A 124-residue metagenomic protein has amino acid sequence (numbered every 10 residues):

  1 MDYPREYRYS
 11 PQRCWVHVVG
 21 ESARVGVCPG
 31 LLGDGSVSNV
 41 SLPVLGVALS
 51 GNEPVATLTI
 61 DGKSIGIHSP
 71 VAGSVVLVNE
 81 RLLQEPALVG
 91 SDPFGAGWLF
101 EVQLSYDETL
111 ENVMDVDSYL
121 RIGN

Functional and structural regions predicted by a protein language model:
M1-T57, A87, S91-N124: Acidic, low-complexity mobile loops and tails
R13, G46, S69-L77: Generic structural motif
S36, H68-S69: Short glycine/proline-enriched turns and hinge-like loops at secondary-structure junctions
T57-H68, E85-L88: Short, Lys/Arg- and Gly-enriched loop/turn segments at beta-strand edges
V78-E85: ATP/nucleotide-binding catalytic cores
